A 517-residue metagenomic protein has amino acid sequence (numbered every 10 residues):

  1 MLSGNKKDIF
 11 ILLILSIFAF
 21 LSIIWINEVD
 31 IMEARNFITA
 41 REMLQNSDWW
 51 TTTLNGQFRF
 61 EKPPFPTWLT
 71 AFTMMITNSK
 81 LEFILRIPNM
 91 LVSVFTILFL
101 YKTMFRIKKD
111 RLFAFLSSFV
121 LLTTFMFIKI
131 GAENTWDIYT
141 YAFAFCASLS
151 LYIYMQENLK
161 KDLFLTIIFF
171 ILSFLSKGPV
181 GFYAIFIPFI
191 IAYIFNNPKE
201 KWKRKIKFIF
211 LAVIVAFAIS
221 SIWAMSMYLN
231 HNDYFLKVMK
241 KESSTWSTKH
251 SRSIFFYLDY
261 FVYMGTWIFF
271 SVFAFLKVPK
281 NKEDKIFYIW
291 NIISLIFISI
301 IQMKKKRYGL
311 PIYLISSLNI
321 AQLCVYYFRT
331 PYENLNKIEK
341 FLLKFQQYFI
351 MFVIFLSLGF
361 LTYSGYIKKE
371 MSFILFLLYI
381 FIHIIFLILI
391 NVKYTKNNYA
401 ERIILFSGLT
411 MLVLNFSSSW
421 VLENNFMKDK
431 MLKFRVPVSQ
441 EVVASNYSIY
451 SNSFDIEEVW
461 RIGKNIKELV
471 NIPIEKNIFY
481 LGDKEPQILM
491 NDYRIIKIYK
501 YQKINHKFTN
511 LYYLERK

Functional and structural regions predicted by a protein language model:
M1-L21, L211-V215: Start-transfer (signal-anchor) and selected internal transmembrane alpha helices of multi-pass inner/ER membrane
S16, H383-L387, E401-R516: Short periplasmic/luminal acceptor-recognition loop of GT-C membrane glycosyltransferases, typified by
W25-E42, D48-T51, Q57-L69, S79-F83 (+1 more regions): Extracytoplasmic catalytic/substrate-binding loops of multi-pass membrane glycan-assembly enzymes
T39, G181-N281, W290-K306, I312-I315 (+3 more regions): Transmembrane-lumen/periplasm boundary regions of multi-pass, lipid-linked membrane glycan transferases
I87-K108, C146: Transmembrane-helix motifs of polytopic, lipid-linked glycan transferases
F105-K108, A147-L165, S173, V278 (+1 more regions): Membrane-interface transmembrane helices that cradle and orient dolichyl/undecaprenyl
M126-T140: Short acidic/glycine- and proline-prone juxtamembrane loop motifs at membrane-interface regions of multi-pass membrane
K129, D162-K177, L295-I300: Membrane-interface alpha helices of multi-pass inner-membrane proteins
